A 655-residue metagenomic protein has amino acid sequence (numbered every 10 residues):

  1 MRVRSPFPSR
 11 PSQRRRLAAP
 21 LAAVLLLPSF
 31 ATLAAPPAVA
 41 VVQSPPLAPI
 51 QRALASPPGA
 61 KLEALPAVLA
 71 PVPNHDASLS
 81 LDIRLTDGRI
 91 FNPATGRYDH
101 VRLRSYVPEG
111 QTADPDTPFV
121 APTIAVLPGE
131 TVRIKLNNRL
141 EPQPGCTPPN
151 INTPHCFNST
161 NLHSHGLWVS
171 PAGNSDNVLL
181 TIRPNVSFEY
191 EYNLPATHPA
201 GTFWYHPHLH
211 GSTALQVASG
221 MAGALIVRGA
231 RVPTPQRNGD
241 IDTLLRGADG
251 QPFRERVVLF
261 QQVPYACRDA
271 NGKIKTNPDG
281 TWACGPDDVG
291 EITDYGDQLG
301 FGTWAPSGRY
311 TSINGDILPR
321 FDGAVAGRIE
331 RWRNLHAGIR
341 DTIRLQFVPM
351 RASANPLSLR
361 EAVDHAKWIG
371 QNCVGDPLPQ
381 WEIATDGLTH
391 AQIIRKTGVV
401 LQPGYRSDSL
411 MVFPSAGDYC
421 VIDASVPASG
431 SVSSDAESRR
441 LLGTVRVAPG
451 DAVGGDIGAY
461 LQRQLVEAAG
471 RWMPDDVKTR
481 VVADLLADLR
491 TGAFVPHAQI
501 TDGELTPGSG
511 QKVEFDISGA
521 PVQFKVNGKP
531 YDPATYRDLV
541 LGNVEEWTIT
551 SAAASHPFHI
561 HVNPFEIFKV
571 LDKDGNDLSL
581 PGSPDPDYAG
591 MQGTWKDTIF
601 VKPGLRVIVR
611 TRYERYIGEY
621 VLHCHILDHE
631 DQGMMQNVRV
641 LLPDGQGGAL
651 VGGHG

Functional and structural regions predicted by a protein language model:
M1-Q13: N-terminal secretory signal peptides that target proteins for export/translocation
P20-T32: Bacterial N-terminal signal peptides
P36-S164, W168-A172, N177-T181, S187-E189 (+4 more regions): N-terminal, post-signal-peptide metal-ligating segments of extracellular/periplasmic oxidoreductases, dominated by
P122, V186-Y192, T397, Y405-S409 (+2 more regions): Short strand-edge motifs at loop-to-beta-strand transitions and within beta-strands of extracellular beta-rich domains
C146-R183, N355-T397, S438-G458, A468-A469 (+1 more regions): Active-site pocket scaffolds in enzymes
V169-N185, P278-T479: Histidine- and aromatic-rich segments of cupredoxin/plastocyanin-like copper-binding domains
E189-A248: Hydrophobic or amphipathic alpha-helical targeting/insertion segments
N193-P199, V412-D418, R612-G618: Short, surface-exposed loop/turn segments at beta-strand-coil junctions that are enriched for proline with nearby
